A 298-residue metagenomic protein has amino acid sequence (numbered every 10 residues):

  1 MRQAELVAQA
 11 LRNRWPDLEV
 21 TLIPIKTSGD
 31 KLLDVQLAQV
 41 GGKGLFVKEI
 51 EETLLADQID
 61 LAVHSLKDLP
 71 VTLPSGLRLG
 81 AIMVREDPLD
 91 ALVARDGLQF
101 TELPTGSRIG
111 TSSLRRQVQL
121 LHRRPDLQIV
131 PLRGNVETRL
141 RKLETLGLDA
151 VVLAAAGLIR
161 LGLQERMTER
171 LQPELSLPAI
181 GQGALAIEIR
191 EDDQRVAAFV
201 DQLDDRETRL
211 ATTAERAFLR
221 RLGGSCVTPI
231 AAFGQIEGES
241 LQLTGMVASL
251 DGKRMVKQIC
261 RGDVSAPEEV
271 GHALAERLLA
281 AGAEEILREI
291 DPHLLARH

Functional and structural regions predicted by a protein language model:
M1-V35, Q39, V47, L66 (+1 more regions): Small-molecule-sensing regulatory modules
E5, Q9, K48, E52 (+3 more regions): N-terminal, well-ordered alpha-helical segments
D34-L61: Short, structured active-site "lid" loops
G44-L45, D90-A94, P131-G134: Short gly/ser/thr-rich secondary-structure transition/capping motifs
L66-L69, S75-L127: A conserved helix-loop-strand patch within extracytoplasmic ligand-binding domains of the periplasmic binding
